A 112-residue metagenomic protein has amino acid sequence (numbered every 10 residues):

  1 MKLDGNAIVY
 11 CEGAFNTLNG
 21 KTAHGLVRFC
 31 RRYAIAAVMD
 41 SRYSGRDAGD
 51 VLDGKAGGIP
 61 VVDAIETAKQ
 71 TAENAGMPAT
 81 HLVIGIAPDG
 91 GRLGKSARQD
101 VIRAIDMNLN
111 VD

Functional and structural regions predicted by a protein language model:
M1-A34: N-terminal phosphate-binding or glycine-rich loops at protein starts, especially the Walker A/P-loop of NTPases
Y10-A14, S41-R42, G85-P88: Structural motif
T17-L18, Y43-G49: Short, charged/polar "capping" segments at the starts of alpha-helices and the immediately preceding loops
H24, I102-R103: Alpha-helical segments flanking ligand/cofactor-binding loops in enzyme cores
A34-R42, V111-D112: Short internal beta-strands
L52-A75, L93-R98: Glycine-rich, highly charged phosphate/nucleotide-binding loops
P78-H81: Structural motif
A104-D112: ADP-ribose/adenylate-binding Rossmann-like module
